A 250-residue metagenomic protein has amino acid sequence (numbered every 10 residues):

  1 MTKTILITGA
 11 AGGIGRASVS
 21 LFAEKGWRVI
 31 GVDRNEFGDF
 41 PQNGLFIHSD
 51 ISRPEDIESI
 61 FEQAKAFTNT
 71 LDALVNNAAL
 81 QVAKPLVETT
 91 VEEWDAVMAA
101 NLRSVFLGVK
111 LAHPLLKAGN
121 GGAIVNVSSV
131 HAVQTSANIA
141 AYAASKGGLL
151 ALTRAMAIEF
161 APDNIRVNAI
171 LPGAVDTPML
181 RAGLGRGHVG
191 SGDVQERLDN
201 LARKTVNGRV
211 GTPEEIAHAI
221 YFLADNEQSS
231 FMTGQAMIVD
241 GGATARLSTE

Functional and structural regions predicted by a protein language model:
P85-L86, E93-M98, L201: Substrate-binding pocket helix/loop in short-chain dehydrogenase/reductase
V87, Q134-A140, P162-D163, G208 (+2 more regions): Active-site loop immediately N-terminal to the catalytic Tyr-X3-Lys motif of short-chain dehydrogenase/reductase
V109, S145, T153: Active-site helix of classical SDR
P114, I158-P162: Alpha-helical segment proximal to the catalytic Tyr-Lys
S129: Residue(s) in the substrate-gating loop at a strand-loop-helix junction that position the organic substrate next
A161, R166, M232-T233: Short, small/polar-rich loop/turn modules that mediate ligand/substrate recognition or access, typified
E227-Q228, T233-E250: Short C-terminal tail/terminal secondary-structure segment of NAD(P)H-dependent dehydrogenase/reductase domains
